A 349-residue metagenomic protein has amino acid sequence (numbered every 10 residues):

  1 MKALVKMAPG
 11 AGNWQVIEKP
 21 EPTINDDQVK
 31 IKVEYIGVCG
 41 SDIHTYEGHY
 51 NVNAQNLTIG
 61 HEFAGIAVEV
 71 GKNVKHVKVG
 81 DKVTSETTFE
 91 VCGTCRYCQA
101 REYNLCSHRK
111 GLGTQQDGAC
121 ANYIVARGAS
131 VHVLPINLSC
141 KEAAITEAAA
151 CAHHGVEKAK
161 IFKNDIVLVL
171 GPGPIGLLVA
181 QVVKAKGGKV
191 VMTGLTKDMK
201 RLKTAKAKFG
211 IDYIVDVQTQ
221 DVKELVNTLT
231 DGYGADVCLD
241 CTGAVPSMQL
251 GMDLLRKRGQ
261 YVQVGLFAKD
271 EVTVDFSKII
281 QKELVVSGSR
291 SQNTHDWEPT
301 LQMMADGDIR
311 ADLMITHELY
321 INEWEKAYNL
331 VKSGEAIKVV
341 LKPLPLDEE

Functional and structural regions predicted by a protein language model:
A3, L178, A185, Q220-D221 (+3 more regions): C-terminal hydrophobic helical "lid"/dimerization subdomain of Rossmann-like NAD(P)H-dependent oxidoreductases
P22-I36, H49-R96, P135-N137: Glycine-rich beta-strand-centered segment in the early N-terminal region that forms part of a ligand/cofactor-binding
D42, A180, L202, M248-M252 (+1 more regions): Generic hydrophobic/aromatic pocket-lining and core-packing "Φ" positions
V91-L170: NAD(P)H dinucleotide-binding glycine-rich loop of Rossmann-like/cofactor-binding domains, especially the beta1-alpha1
I136-T219: Mid-domain Rossmann-like dinucleotide-binding core that forms the NAD(H)/NADP(H) cofactor-binding site
A159, V191, A207-V285, E325 (+1 more regions): Glycine-rich cofactor phosphate-binding loops and adjacent beta1-alpha1 units of small-molecule cofactor enzyme domains
G194-D198, F267, Q292: Residues in the short beta-alpha loop(s) of Rossmann-like NAD(P)-binding domains
